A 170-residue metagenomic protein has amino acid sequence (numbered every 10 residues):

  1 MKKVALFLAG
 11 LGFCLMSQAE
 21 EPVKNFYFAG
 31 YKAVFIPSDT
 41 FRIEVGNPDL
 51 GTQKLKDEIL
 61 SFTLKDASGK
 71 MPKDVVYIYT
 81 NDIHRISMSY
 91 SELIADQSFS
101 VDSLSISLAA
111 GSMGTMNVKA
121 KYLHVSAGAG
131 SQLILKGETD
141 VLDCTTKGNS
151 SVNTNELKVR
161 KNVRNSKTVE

Functional and structural regions predicted by a protein language model:
M1-A109, M113-G128, Q132-E170: Intrinsically disordered, low-complexity terminal regions
